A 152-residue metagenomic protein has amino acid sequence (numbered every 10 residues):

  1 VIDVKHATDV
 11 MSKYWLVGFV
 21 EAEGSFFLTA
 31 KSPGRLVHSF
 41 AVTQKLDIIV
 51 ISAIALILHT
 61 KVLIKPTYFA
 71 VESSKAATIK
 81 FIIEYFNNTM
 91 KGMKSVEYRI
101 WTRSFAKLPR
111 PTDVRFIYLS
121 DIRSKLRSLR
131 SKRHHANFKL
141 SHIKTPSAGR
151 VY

Functional and structural regions predicted by a protein language model:
V1-Y152: Internal intein/HINT superfamily modules and their associated LAGLIDADG
